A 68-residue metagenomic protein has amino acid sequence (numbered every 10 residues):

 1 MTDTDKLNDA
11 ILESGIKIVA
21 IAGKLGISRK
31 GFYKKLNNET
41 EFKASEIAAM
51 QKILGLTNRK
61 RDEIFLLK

Functional and structural regions predicted by a protein language model:
M1-K17, K24: A short, Lys/Arg-rich alpha-helix, primarily the initiator
G15, E41-A44: Residue at a beta-strand N-cap/secondary-structure junction
I18, R29, I47: Helix-turn-helix DNA-binding elements, focusing on the entry/boundary residues of the two helices that contact DNA
I27-E41: Recognition helix of helix-turn-helix/homeodomain-like DNA-binding domains that insert into the DNA major groove
S45-R61: DNA major-groove recognition helix of helix-turn-helix/homeodomain DNA-binding modules
D62-K68: Short amphipathic recognition helices of helix-turn-helix/homeodomain-type DNA-binding modules
